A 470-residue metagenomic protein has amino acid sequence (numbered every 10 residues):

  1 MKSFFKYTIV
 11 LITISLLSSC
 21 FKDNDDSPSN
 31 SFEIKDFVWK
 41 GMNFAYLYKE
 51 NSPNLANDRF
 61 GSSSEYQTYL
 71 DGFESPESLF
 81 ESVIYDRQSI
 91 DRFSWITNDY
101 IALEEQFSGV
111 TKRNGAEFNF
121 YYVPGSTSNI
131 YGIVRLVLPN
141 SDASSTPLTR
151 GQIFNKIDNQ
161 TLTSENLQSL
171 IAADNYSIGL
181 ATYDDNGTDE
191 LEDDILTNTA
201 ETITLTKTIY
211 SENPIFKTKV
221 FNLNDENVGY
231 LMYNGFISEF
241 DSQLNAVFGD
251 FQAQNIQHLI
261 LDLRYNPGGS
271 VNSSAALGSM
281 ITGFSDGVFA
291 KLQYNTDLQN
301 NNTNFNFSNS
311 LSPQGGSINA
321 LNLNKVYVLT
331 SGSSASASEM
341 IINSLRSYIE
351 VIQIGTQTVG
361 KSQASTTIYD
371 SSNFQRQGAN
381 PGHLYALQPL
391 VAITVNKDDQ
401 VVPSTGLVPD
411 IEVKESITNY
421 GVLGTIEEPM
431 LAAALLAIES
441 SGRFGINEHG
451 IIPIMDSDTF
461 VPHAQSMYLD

Functional and structural regions predicted by a protein language model:
M1-I9: Bacterial N-terminal signal peptides that target proteins for export
Y7, A45-N51, L55, V402-I411: Short, compositionally biased low-complexity segments
L11-I14: Charge-dense, helix-prone N-terminal extensions
L16-S19: C-terminal motif of bacterial Sec signal peptides marking the signal peptidase cleavage site
F21-H258, I451-D470: Flexible, low-complexity junctional segments that flank or bridge functional domains
I209, Y265-P267: Active-site-proximal loop/turn and secondary-structure-junction residues that shape catalytic pockets, frequently
Y230-L231, F240-A246, F251, H258 (+1 more regions): C-terminal "post-core" interaction segments
